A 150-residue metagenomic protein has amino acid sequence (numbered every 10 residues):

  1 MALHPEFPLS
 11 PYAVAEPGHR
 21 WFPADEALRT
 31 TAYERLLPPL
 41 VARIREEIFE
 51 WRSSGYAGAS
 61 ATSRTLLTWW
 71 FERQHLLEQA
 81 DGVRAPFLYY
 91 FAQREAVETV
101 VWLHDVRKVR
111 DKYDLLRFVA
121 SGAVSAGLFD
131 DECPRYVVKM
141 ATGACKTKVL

Functional and structural regions predicted by a protein language model:
M1-L88: N-terminal accessory nucleic-acid engagement/regulatory domains that precede and modulate ATP-driven motor cores
W51-M140, K148: Conserved pre-motif I regulatory segment
G143: Walker A (P-loop) phosphate-binding loop of P-loop NTPases
